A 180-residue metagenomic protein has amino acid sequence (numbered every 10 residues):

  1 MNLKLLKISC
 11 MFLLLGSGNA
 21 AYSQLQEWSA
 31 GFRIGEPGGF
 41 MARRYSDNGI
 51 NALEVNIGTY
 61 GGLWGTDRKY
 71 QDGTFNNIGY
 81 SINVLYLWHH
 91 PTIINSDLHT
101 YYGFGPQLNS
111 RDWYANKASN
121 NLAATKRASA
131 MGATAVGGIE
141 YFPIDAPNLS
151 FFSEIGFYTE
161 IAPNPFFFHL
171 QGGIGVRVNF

Functional and structural regions predicted by a protein language model:
M1-Q26: Bacterial Sec-dependent N-terminal signal peptides
Q24-P37, I50-G61, S153-I161: Transmembrane beta-strand segments that form the barrel wall of outer-membrane beta-barrel proteins
L25, G35, N77-G79, A130-G132 (+1 more regions): Membrane-spanning beta-strands of outer-membrane beta-barrel proteins
S29, G39-M41, S81-L85, T134-V136 (+1 more regions): Membrane-embedded beta-strand positions in outer-membrane beta-barrel channels/transporters
G35-Y45: N-terminal beta1-alpha1 ligand-phosphate binding loop
S46-F151: Gram-negative (and chloroplast) outer-membrane scaffold detector with strong preference for beta-barrel transmembrane
A135, Y158, A162-P165: Outer-membrane beta-barrel porins/channels
H169-F180: Outer-membrane beta-barrel "beta-signal"
